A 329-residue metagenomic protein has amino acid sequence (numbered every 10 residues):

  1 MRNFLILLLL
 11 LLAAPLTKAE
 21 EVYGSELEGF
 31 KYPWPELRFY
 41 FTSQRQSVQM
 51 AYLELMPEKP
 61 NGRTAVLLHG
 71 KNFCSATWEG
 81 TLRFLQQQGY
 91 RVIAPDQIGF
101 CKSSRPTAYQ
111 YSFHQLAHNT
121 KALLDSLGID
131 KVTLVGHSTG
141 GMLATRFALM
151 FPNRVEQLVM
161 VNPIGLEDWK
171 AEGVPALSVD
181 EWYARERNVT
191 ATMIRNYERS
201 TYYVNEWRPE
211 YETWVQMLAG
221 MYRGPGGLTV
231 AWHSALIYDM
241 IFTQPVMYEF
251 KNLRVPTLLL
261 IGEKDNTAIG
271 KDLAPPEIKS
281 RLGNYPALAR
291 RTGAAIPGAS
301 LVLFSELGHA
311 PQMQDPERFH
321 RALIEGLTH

Functional and structural regions predicted by a protein language model:
S25-L55: N-terminal cap/lid segment of alpha/beta-hydrolase-fold proteins
Q44, V48-K102, A322: Conserved HGGG/HGGXW glycine-rich cap/lid loop of the alpha/beta-hydrolase fold
A76, Q97-F113, W169: Glycine-rich "HGGG/HGxG" loop immediately N-terminal to the catalytic nucleophile of the alpha/beta-hydrolase
H114-V132: Conserved acidic catalytic loop of the alpha/beta-hydrolase fold
T145, L149, L158-V189: Flexible "cap/lid" loop of the alpha/beta hydrolase fold
V189-F250: Conserved alpha/beta-hydrolase catalytic His-Asp/Glu region
R223-A294: Conserved serine/cysteine hydrolase catalytic core
P286-H329: Catalytic active-site module of serine/aspartate enzymes centered on a nucleophile-bearing elbow/loop
